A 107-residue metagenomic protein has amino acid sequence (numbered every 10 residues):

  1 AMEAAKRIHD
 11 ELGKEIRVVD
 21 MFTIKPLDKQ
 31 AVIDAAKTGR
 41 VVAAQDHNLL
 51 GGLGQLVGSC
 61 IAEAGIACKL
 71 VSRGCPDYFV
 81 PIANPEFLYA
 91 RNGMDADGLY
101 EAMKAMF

Functional and structural regions predicted by a protein language model:
A1-F107: Thiamine diphosphate
